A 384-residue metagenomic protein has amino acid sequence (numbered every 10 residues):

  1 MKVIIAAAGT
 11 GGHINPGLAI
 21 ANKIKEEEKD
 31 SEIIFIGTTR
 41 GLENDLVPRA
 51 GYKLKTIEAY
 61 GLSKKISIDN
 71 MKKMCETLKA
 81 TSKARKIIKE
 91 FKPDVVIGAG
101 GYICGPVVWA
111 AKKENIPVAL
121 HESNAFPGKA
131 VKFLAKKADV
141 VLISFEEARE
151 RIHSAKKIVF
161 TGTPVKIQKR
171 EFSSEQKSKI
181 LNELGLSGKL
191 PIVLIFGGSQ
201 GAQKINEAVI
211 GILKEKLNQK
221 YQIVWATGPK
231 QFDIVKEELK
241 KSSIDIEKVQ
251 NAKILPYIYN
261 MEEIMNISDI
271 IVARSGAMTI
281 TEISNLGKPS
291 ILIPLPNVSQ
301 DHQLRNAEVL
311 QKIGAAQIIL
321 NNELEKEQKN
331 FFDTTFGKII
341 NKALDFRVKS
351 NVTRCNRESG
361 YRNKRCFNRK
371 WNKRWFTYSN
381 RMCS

Functional and structural regions predicted by a protein language model:
V3-A8, E27-E76, T161, P229-Q231 (+1 more regions): Conserved nucleotide-sugar phosphate-binding/catalytic loop shared by glycosyltransferases and other
H13-I24: Short amphipathic alpha-helix
E32, L42, K53, K112-S178 (+1 more regions): Active-site-proximal region of nucleotide-activated glycan assembly enzymes, centered on histidine/acidic-rich loops
G41, L46, E175-I270, L304-A307 (+3 more regions): Donor-nucleotide binding loops and adjacent catalytic segments primarily of GT-B fold Leloir glycosyltransferases
R85-V96, C104-A119, K132-K137: Glycosyltransferases and closely related glycan-assembly transferases that use nucleotide-activated donors
P93-V95, I258, E262-T281, K288: Acidic donor-binding loop of glycosyltransferase active sites
F172-Q176, Q317, E323, E327-V352 (+1 more regions): Conserved donor-nucleotide binding/catalytic region of nucleotide-linked donor-dependent transferases
F346-S384: C-terminal amphipathic helix plus adjacent low-complexity, charged tail appended to glycosyltransferase catalytic
